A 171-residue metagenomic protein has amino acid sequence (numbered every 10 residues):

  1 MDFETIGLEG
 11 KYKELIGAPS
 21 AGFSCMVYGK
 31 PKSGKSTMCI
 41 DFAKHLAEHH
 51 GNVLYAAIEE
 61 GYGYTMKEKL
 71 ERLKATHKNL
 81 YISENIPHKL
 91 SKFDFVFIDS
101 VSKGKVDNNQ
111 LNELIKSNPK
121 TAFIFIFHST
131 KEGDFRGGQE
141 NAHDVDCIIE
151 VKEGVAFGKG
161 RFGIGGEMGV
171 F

Functional and structural regions predicted by a protein language model:
M1-E14: N-terminal pre-Walker A segment at the start of P-loop NTPase domains
L15-I16, K74-L80, N141-K152: Structural recognition of alpha->loop->beta junctions
S20-E84: Conserved P-loop
G22, H50, K92-D94, K120 (+1 more regions): Short, well-ordered alpha-helix to beta-strand connector turns
P31-S33, G61-Y62, V101-D107, T130-G133: Short acidic, S/G/P-rich loop/turn micro-motifs used as interaction or catalytic elements
T65-K69, E113, E140-D144: Alpha-helical scaffold elements adjacent to nucleotide-binding pockets in ATP/GTP-utilizing enzyme cores
H77-I126: Phosphate-binding/switch loop-helix module in NTP-utilizing enzymes
K116-F171: Phosphate-binding/switch region of NTP-binding enzymes
